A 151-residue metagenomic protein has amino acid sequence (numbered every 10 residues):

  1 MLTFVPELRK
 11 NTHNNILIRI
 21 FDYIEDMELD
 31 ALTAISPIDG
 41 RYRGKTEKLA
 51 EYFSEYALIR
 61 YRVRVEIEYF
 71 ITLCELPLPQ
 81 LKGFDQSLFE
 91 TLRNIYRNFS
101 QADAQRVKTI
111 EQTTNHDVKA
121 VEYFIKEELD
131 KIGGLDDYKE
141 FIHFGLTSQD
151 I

Functional and structural regions predicted by a protein language model:
M1-V5, F141: Residue-level detector of alpha-helix boundary/anchor positions
T3, K10, I16, I20-Y23: Short, positively charged and aromatic/hydrophobic N-terminal segments
D26-I151: A helix-coil-helix interface module used to build multimeric assemblies and to scaffold catalytic/cofactor sites
